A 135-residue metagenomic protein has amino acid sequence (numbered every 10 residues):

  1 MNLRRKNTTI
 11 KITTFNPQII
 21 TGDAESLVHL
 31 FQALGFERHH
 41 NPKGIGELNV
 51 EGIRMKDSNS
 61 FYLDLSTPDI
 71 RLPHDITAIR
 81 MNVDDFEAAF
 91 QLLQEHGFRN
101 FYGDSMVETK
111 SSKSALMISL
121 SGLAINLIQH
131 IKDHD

Functional and structural regions predicted by a protein language model:
M1-I10, N41-K43, Q91-D135: Vicinal oxygen chelate
M1-V28, L34, I76-I79, I128-D135: N-terminal beta-strand motif that seeds the catalytic metal site of vicinal oxygen chelate
K11, Q18-S60: Core segments of cupin and vicinal oxygen chelate
I12-D23, I53, P68-H96, K113-I118 (+1 more regions): Vicinal oxygen chelate
I45-E47, R71-P73, T109: Short glycine/serine/proline-enriched coil/turn segments at secondary-structure junctions
N59-Y62, F86-E87: Short, charged/polar surface micro-motifs in flexible loops or helix N-caps
S60, P68-I70, K132: Residue-level signature for short turns and capping positions that connect secondary-structure elements
L63-L65, L127: A short acidic-to-branched-hydrophobic micro-motif
